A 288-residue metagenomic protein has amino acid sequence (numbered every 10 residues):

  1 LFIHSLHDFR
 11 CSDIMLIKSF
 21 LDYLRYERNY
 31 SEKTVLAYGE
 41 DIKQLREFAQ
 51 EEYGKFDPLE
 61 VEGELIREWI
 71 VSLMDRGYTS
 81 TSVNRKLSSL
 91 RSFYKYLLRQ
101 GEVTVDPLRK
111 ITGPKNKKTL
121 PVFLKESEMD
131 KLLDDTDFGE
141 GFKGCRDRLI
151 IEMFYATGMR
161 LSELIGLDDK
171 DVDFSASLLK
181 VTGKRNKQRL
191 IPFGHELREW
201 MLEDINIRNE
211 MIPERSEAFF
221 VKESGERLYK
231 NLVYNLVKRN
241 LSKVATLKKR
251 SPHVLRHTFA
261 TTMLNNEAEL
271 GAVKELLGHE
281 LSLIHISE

Functional and structural regions predicted by a protein language model:
F2-E288: Conserved catalytic core of the tyrosine transesterase superfamily
